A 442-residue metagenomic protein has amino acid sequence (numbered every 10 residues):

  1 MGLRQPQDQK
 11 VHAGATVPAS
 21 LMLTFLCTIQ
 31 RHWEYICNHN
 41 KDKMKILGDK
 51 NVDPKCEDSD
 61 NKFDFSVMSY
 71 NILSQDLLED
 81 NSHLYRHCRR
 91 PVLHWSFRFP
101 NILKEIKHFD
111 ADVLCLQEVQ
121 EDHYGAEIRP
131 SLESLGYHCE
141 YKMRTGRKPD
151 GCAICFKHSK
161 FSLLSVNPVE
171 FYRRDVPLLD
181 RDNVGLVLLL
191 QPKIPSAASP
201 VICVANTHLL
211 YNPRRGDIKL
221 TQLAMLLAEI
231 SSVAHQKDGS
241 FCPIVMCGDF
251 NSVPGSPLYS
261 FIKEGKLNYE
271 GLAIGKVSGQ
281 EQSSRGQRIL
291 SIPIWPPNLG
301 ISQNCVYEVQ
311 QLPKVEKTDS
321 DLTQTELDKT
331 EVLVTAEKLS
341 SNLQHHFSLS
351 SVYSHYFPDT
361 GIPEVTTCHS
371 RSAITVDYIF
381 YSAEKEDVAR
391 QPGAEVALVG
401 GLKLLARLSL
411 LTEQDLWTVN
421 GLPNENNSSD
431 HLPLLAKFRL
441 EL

Functional and structural regions predicted by a protein language model:
R4, G14, L21, F25-D64 (+12 more regions): Structured beta-strand-rich core segments of catalytic domains in phosphoester-bond hydrolases
V67-L73, F97-A126, L188, V204-T207 (+3 more regions): Active-site beta-strand/loop signature of hydrolases that rely on acidic residues for catalysis
L73-S96, P177-L178, P213: Acidic/histidine-rich helix-loop elements that form or flank divalent-metal/phosphate-binding sites at the catalytic
L78-H83, E127-I128, G151-C152, G216-K219 (+2 more regions): Short aromatic-enriched loop/helix-cap "lid" or pocket-rim segments at secondary-structure transitions that line
H83-P91, D110-V113, E170-R173, H208-R214 (+2 more regions): Short interface patches used for recognition in eukaryotic signaling and trafficking proteins
L84-R86, S131-S134, R173, T221-L223 (+1 more regions): Glycine-rich, phosphate-binding/catalytic loops in enzymes
W95-R98, R181, I218-L223: Phosphate/oxyanion-binding active-site loops and adjacent basic polyanion-contact surfaces
R215, Q222-M225, E229-T366, S370-T375 (+5 more regions): Eukaryote-biased recognition of electropositive, low-complexity segments and basic polyanion/acidic-motif-binding
